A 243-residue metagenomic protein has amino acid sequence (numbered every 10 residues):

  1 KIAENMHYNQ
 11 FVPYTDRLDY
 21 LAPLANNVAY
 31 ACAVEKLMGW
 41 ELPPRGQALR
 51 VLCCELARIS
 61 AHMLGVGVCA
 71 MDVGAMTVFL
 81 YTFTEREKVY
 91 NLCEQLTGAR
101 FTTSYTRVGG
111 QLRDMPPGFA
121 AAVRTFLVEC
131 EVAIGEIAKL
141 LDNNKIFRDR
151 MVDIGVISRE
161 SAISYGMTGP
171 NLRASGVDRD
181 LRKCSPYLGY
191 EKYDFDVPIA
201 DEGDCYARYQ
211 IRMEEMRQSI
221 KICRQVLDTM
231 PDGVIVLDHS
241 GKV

Functional and structural regions predicted by a protein language model:
K1-V243: Metal/cofactor-centered catalytic core regions of large enzymes
